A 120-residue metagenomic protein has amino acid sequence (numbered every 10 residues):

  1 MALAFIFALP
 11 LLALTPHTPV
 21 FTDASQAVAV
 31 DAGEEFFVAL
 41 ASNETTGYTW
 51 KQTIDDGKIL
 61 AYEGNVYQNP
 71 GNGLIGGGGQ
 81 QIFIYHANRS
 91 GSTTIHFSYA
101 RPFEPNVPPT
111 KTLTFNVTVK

Functional and structural regions predicted by a protein language model:
A2-P10: Bacterial N-terminal signal peptides
L14-F37, N43: N-terminal edge beta-strand
T46-G47, I54-G71: Short, solvent-exposed loop/linker segments at beta-strand-coil boundaries, enriched for Pro/Gly and Ser/Thr
I75-I82: Aromatic sugar-binding surface patches on proteins that engage polysaccharides or sugar-phosphate polymers
Y85-T93: Glycine-centered tight-turn and secondary-structure capping sites
S98-P102: Beta-strand-rich extracellular modules
F103-K111: Beta-sandwich strand segments
V117-V119: Interdomain boundary/hinge segments at the C-termini of tandem beta-sandwich modules
